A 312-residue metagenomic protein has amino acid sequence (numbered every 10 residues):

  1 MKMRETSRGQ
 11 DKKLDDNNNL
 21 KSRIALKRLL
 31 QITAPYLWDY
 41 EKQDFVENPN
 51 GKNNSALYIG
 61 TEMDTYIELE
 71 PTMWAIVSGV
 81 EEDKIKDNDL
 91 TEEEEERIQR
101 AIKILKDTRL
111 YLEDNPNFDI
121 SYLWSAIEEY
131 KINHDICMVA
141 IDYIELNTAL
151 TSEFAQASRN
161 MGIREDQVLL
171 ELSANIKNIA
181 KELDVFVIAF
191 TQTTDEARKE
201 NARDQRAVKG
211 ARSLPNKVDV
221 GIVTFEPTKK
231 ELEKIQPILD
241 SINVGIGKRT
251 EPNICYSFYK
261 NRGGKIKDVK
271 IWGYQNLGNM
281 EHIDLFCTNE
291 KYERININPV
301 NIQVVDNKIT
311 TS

Functional and structural regions predicted by a protein language model:
K2-F190, E196-A197, R206, S257: Glycine-rich nucleotide-phosphate-binding loops and adjacent flexible coil segments
Y40-E47, G51-K52, G79, D83-D87 (+4 more regions): C-terminal regions of RecA-like/P-loop NTPase motor modules
